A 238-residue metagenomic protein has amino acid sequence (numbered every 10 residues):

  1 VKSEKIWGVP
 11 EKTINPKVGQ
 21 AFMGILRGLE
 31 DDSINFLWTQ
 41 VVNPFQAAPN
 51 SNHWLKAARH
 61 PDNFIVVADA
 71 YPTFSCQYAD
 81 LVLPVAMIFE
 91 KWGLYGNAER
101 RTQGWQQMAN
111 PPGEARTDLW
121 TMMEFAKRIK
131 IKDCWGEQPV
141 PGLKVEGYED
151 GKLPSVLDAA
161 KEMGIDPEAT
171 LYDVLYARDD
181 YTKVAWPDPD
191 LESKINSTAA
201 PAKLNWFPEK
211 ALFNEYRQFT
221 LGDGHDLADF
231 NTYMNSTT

Functional and structural regions predicted by a protein language model:
V1-F64, S75-L83, M87-T238: Domain-level signature for respiratory redox metalloenzymes
A68-F74: Short, polar loop motifs at secondary-structure junctions
